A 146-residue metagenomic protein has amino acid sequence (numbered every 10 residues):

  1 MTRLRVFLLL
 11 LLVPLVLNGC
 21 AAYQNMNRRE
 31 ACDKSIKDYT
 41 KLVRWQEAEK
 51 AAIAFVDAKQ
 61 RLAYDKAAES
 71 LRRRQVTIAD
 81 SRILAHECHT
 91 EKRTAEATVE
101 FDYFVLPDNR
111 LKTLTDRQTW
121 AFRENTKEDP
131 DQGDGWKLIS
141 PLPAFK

Functional and structural regions predicted by a protein language model:
M1-A21: Sec-dependent bacterial lipoprotein signal peptides
L12-L15, V43, R73, I78: Structural motif
G19-W45: Short, low-complexity N-terminal intrinsically disordered segments enriched in polar/charged residues
D33-K34, A48-E96, Y103: Short solvent-exposed beta->alpha transition segments
D38-Q46, A54-A58, R123: Structured segments of extracytoplasmic/periplasmic soluble domains in secreted or envelope-associated proteins
H89-K146: Exposed beta-sheet edge and beta->alpha loop/turn motif
